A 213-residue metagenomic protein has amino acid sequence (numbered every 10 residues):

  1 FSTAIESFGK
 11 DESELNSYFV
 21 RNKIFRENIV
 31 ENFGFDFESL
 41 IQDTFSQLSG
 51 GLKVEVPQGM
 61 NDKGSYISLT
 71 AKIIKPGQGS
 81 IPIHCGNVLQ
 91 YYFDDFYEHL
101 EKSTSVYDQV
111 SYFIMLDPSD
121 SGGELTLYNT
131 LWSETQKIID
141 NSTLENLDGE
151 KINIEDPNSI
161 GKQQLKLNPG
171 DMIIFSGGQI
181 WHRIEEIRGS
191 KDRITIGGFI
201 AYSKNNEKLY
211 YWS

Functional and structural regions predicted by a protein language model:
S2-I5: Solvent-exposed N-terminal domain segments of exported/luminal and surface proteins
F8-G77, H84, F96-T104: Signature of the catalytic double-stranded beta-helix
E38, Y66-S68, Y107-F113, G122 (+2 more regions): Extracellular structured ligand-interaction cores
N61-K63, G122, R188-S190: A short beta-turn/loop motif at secondary-structure boundaries
D62-G64, G79-I81, R183-I184, N205-E207: Short catalytic/ligand-binding loop motif for oxyanion handling, primarily in non-cytosolic enzymes, centered on
I73-K75, L116, E186-R188: Short, low-complexity Ser/Thr-rich regulatory SLiMs
P76-L167: Catalytic core of non-heme Fe(II) oxygenases with the double-stranded beta-helix
N129, K137-S213: Catalytic core of Fe(II)/2-oxoglutarate
